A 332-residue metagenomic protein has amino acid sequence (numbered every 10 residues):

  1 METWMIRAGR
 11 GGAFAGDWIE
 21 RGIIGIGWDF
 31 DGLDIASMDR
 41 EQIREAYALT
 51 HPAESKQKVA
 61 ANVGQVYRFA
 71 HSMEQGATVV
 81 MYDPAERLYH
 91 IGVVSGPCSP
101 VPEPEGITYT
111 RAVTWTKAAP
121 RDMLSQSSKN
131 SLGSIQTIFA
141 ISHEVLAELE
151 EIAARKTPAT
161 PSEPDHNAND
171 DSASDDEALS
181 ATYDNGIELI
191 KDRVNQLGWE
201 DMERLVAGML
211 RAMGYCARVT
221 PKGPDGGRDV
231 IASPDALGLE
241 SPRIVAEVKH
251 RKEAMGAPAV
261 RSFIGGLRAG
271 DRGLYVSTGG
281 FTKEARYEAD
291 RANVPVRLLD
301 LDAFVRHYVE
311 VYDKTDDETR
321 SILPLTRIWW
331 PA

Functional and structural regions predicted by a protein language model:
E2-E74, R87, G96-A332: Mixed-charge (Asp/Glu-Lys/Arg
G92-V94: Conserved hydrophobic positions within beta-strands
